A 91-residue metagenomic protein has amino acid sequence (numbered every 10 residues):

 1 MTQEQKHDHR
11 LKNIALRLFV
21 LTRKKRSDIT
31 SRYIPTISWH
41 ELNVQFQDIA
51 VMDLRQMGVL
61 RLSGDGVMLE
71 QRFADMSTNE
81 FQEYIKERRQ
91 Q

Functional and structural regions predicted by a protein language model:
T2-Q45: Short amphipathic alpha-helical interface segments
L21-K25, M57, E87: Surface-exposed polar/charged interaction patches
H40-M57: Short amphipathic alpha-helical interaction segments
R55-D65: A short, conserved structural fragment
G66-Q71: Minor-groove-contacting beta-hairpin "wing" of winged helix-turn-helix DNA-binding domains
R72-Q91: Short, amphipathic alpha-helical interaction segments positioned at domain boundaries
